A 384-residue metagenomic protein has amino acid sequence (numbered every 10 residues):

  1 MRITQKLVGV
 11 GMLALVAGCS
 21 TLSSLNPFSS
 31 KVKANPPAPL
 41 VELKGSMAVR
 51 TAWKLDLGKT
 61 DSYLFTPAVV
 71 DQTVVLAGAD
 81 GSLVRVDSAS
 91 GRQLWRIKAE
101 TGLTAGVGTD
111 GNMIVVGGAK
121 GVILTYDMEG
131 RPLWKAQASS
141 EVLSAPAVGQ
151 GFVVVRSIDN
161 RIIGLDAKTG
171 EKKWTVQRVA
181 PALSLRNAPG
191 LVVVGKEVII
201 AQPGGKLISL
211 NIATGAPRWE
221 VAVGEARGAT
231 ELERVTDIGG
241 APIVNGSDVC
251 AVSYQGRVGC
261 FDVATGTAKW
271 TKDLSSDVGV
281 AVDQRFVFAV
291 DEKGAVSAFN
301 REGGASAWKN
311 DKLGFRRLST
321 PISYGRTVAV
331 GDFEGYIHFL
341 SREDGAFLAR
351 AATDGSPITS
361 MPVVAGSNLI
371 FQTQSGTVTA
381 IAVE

Functional and structural regions predicted by a protein language model:
L22-L25, K31-N35, G45-A68, L94-D110 (+6 more regions): Extracytoplasmic beta-rich repeat domains
G78-A79, G118, S157-I158, Q202-P203 (+4 more regions): Structural signature of WD-repeat beta-propellers
G81, K120-G121, N160, G205 (+4 more regions): Short coil/turn segments within WD40 beta-propeller repeats
D87-S90, D127-G130, D166-T169, I212-T214 (+4 more regions): Short loop/turn segments that connect beta-strands within beta-propeller blades
A289-A298, A305-F339: Loop/turn-rich, solvent-exposed surfaces of beta-rich toroidal or solenoidal domains
